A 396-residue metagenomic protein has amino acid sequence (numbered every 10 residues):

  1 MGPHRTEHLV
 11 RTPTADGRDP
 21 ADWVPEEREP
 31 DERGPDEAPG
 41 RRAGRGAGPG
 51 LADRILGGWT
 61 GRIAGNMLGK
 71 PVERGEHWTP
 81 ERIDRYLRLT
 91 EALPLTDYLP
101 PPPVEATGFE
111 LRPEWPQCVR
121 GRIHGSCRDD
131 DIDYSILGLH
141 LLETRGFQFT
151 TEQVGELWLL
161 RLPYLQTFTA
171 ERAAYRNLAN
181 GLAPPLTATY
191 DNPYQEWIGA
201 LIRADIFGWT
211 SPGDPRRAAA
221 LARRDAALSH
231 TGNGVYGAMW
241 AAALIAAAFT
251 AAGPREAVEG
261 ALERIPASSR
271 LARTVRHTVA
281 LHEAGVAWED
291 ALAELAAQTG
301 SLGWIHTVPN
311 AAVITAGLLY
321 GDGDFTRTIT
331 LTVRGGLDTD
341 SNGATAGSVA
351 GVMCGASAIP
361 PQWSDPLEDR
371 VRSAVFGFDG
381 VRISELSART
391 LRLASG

Functional and structural regions predicted by a protein language model:
G2-P20, S268-W304, M353-G396: Acidic, carboxylate-rich catalytic segments that either coordinate divalent cations
G17-E27, P39-A64, L68-D133: An N-terminal structural lobe/cap that precedes and organizes the functional/catalytic core across diverse proteins
P20-E27, G40-A47, A174-I198, A204-A218 (+2 more regions): Accessory "access/gating" subregions that flank catalytic or transport cores
D53-G58, D129-I132, I136, Q148 (+16 more regions): Conserved structured core elements
A64-K70, R74-A92, H230-Y236, W240-A247 (+2 more regions): Catalytic phosphate/nucleotide-handling subdomain of diverse soluble enzymes
L68-P71, F147, P163-A170, T231 (+4 more regions): Secretory-pathway/luminal and periplasmic proteins that interact with or process carbohydrate-rich
H77, I83-R88, D97-P100, V104-G121 (+4 more regions): Surface-exposed loop and adjacent secondary-structure segments within mature catalytic domains
C118-V154, W158, P163: Aromatic-rich carbohydrate-recognition surfaces in CAZymes
